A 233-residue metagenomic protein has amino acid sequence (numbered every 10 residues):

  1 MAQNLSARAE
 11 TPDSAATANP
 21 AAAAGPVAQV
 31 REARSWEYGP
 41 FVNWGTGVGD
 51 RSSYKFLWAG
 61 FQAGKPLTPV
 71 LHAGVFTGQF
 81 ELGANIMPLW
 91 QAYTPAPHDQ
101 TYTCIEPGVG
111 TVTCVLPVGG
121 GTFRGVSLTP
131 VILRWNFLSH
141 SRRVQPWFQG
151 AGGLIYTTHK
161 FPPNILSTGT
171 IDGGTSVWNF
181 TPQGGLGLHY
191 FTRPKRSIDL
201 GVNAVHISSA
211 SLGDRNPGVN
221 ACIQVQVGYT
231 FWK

Functional and structural regions predicted by a protein language model:
M1-V30: Cleavable N-terminal export/targeting peptides
P26-S35, T68-F80, L138-Q145, T192-I198 (+1 more regions): Short loop/turn motifs that connect adjacent beta-strands in outer-membrane beta-barrel proteins
R34-W36, S53-A59, T122-T129, V144 (+2 more regions): Residues that define the transmembrane beta-barrel architecture of outer-membrane proteins
W36-T46, F80-W90, F148-L154, L200-H206 (+1 more regions): Transmembrane beta-barrel strands of outer-membrane/channel proteins
T46-G49, C114-G120, I165-G174, A210-P217: Extracellular loop and loop/strand-boundary signature of outer-membrane beta-barrel proteins
L57-P162: Gram-negative (and chloroplast) outer-membrane scaffold detector with strong preference for beta-barrel transmembrane
K65, W135-F137, L188-Y190, Y229-F231: Residue-level signature of outer-membrane beta-barrel architecture
V219-K233: Outer-membrane beta-barrel "beta-signal"
